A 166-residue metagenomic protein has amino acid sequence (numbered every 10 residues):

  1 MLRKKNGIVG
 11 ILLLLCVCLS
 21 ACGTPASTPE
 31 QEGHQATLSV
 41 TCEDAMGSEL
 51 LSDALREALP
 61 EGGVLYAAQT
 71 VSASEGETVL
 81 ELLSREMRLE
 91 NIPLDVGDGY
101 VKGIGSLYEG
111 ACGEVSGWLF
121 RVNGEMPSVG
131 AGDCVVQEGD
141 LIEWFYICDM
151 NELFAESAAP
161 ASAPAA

Functional and structural regions predicted by a protein language model:
L2, N6, G10, C22-A166: Ubiquitin-like/PB1-type beta-grasp interaction modules and other compact soluble beta-rich domains
I11-C16: Hydrophobic helical h-region of N-terminal Sec-dependent signal peptides in bacterial secretory/periplasmic proteins
V17-A21: C-terminal motif of bacterial Sec signal peptides marking the signal peptidase cleavage site
